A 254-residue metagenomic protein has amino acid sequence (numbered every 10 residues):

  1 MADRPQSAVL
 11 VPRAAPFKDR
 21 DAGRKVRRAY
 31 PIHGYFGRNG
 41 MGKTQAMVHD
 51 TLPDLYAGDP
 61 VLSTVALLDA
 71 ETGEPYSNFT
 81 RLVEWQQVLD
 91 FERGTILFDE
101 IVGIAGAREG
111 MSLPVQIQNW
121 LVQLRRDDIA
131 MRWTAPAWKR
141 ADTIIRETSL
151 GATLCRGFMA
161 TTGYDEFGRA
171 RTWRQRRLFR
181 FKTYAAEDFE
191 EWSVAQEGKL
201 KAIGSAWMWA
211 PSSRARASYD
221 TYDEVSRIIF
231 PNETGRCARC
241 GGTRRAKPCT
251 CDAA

Functional and structural regions predicted by a protein language model:
R4-R27: Pre-Walker A adenine-sensing motif
Y35: Hydrophobic anchor at the beta1->P-loop junction of P-loop NTPases
R38-N39: The conserved Walker
K43-T44: Conserved lysine of the Walker
A70-D127: Conserved nucleotide-sensing/catalytic segment adjacent to the nucleotide-binding pocket in NTP-handling enzymes
G103-W192: Replace "adjacent to P-loop NTPase cores in ATP/GTP-dependent enzymes" with "adjacent to NTP-binding cores
F158-R236: Phosphate-binding and hydrolysis-coupling loops of NTP-dependent motor/remodeling domains
R245-A254: Cysteine-rich micro-motifs
